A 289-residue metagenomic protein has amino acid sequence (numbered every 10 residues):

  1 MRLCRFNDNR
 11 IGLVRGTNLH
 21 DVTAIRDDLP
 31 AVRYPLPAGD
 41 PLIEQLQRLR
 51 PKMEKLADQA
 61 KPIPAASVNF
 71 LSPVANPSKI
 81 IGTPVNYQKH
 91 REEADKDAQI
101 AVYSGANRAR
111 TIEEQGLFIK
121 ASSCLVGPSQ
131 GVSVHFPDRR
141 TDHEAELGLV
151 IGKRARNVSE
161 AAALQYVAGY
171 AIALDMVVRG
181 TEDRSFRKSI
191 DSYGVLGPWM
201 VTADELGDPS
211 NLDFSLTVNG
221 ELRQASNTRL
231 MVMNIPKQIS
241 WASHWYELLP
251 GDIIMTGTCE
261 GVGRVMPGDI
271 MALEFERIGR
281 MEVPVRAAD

Functional and structural regions predicted by a protein language model:
M1, F70-S72, G105-R108, V132-T141 (+3 more regions): A generic local secondary-structure boundary/capping motif
M1-A106, T111, G207, S215: N-terminal non-catalytic cap/leader segment that marks the start of a structured domain
N7-D8, G12-N18, I151-K153, V218-G220 (+1 more regions): Short acidic-glycine loop/turn motifs at beta-strand connectors
Q47-E54, K61-P73, N86, H90 (+1 more regions): Catalytic-pocket segment enriched in acidic/His residues
A75, G82, G127, D142 (+2 more regions): Residue-level recognition of short, solvent-exposed, well-ordered loop/turn junctions that link secondary-structure
K96-E146: Hydrophobic alpha-helical segments and helix pairs
A101-S104, A109-E113, L117-K120, A162-D191 (+1 more regions): Flexible glycine-rich active-site/ligand-binding loops centered on an Asp-His dyad
K120-S122, S129, F136, H143-L147 (+4 more regions): Short, structured patches in soluble enzyme cores that scaffold and shape functional sites
